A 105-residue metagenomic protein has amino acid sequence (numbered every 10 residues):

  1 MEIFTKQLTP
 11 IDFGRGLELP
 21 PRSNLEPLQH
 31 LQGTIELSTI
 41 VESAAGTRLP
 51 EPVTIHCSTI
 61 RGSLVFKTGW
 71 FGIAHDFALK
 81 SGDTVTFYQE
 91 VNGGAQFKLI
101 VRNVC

Functional and structural regions predicted by a protein language model:
M1-C105: Acidic, low-complexity intrinsically disordered regions
